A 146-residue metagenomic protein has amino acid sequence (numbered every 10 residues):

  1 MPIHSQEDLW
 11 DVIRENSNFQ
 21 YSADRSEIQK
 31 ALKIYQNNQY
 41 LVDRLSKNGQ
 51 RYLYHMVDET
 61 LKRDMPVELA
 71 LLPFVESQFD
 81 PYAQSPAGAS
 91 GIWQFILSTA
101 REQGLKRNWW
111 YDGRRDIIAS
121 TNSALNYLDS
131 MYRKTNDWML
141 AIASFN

Functional and structural regions predicted by a protein language model:
M1-D64: An acidic, Gly/Ser/Thr/Pro-rich helix-cap/linker signature
A31-R44, Q78-A87, Q94-N136, L140: Substrate-binding clefts and substrate-entry loops adjacent to catalytic sites of polymer-processing enzymes acting on
K47, R51-Y54, D58, A70 (+2 more regions): Solvent-exposed, polar/charged alpha-helical surfaces in well-ordered, non-transmembrane soluble domains, broadly
M65-Y82, A141-N146: Short, functionally critical alpha-helical segments immediately adjacent to catalytic or ligand/cofactor-binding
L69, S90-G91: Short glycine-rich loop/turn motifs
A87-S90, N146: Short glycine-rich loop/turn motifs that provide flexible caps or phosphate-binding loops at active sites
